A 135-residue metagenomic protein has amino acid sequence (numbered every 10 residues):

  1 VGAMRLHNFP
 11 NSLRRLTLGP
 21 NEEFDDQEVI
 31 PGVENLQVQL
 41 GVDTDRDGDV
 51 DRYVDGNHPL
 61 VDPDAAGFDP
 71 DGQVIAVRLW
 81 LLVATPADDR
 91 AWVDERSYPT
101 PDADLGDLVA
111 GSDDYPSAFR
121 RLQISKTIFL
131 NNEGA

Functional and structural regions predicted by a protein language model:
V1-D25, N131: Extracytoplasmic beta-strand-rich oligomerization domains located immediately C-terminal to a leader/signal peptide
G19-A135: Short linear sequence signals and composition-biased patches located at protein termini or domain-edge surfaces
